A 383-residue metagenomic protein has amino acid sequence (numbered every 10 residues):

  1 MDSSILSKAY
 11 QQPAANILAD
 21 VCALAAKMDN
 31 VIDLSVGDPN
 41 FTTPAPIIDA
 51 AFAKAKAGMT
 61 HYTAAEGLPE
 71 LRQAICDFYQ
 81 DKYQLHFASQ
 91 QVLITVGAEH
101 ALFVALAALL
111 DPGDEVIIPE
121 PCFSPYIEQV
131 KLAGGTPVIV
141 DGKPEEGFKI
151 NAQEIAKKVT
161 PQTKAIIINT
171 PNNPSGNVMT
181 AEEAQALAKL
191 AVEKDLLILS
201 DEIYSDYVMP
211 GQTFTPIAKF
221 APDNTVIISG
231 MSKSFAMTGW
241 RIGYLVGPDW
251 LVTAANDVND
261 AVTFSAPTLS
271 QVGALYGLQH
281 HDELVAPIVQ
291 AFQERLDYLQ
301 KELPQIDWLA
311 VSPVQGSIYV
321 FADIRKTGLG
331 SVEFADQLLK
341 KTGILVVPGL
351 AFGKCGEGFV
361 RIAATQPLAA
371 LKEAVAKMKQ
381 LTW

Functional and structural regions predicted by a protein language model:
S3-L6, Q11-A14, C22-M28, I32 (+2 more regions): PLP-dependent class I/II
I32-S35, H61-A64: Short N-terminal amphipathic alpha-helices
A53-G58: N-terminal alpha-helical segment of soluble enzymes
Y62-T95: Conserved N-terminal alpha-helix of the aminotransferase class I/II PLP-enzyme fold
